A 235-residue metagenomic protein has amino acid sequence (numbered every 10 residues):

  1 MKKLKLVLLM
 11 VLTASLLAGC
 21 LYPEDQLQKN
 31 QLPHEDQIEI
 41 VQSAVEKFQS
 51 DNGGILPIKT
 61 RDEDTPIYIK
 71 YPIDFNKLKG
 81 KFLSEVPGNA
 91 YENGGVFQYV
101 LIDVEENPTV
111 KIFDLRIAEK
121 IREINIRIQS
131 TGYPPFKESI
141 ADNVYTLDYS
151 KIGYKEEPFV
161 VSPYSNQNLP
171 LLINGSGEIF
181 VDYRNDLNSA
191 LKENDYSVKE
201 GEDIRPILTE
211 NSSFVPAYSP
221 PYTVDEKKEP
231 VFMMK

Functional and structural regions predicted by a protein language model:
M1-L8: Bacterial N-terminal signal peptides that target proteins for export
S15-G19: C-terminal motif of bacterial Sec signal peptides marking the signal peptidase cleavage site
L21-E24: Bacterial signal peptide processing site
Q28-E35, E39: Juxtamembrane membrane-water interface segments immediately C-terminal to a transmembrane helix
Q37-I55: N-terminal alpha-helical signal peptides/signal-anchor transmembrane segments
I58-A118, A141-K235: Extracellular/periplasmic head regions of type IV pilus-like filament subunits
E119-S139, E157: Pan-zinc metallopeptidase signature
